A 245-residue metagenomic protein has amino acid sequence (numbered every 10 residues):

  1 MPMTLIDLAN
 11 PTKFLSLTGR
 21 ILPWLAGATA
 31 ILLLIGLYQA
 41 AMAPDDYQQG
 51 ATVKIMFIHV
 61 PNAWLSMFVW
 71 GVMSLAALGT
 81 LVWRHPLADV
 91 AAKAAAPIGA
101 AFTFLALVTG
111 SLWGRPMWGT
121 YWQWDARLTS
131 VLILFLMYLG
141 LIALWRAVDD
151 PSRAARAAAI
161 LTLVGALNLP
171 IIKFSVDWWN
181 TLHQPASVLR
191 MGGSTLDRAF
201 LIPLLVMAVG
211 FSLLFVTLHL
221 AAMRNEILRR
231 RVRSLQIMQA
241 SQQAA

Functional and structural regions predicted by a protein language model:
P2-A245: Polytopic transmembrane helical bundles with strong interfacial aromatic enrichment
